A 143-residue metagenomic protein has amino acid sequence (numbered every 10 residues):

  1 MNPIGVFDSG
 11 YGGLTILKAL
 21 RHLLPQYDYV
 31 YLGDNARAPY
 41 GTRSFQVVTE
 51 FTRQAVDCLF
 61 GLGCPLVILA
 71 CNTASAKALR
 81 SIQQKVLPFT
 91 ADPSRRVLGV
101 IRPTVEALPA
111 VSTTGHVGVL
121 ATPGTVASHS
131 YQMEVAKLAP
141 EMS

Functional and structural regions predicted by a protein language model:
M1-S143: Non-catalytic structural scaffold of enzyme domains
